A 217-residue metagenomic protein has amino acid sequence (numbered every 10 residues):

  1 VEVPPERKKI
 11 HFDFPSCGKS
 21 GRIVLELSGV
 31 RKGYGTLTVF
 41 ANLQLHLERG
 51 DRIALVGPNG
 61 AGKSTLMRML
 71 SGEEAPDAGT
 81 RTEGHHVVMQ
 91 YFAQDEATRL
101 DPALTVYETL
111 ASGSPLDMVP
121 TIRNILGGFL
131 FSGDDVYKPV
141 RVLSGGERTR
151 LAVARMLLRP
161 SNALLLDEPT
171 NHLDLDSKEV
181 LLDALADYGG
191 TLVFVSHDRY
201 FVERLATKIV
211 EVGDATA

Functional and structural regions predicted by a protein language model:
E2-K19: Short, flexible cytosolic linker that couples an ABC transmembrane/permease module to its adjacent nucleotide-binding
P15-A217: ABC ATP-binding cassette signature C-motif
